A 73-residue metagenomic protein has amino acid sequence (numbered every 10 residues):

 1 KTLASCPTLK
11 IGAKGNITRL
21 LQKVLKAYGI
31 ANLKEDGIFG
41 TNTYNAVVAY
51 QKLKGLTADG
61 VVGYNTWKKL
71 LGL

Functional and structural regions predicted by a protein language model:
K1-G37: Acidic, Ser/Thr/Pro/Gly-enriched interdomain connector segments
T18-Q22, Y44, W67: Extracytoplasmic/secreted envelope proteins and their assembly/folding machinery, especially bacterial periplasmic
V24-Y28, L53, L73: Active-site catalytic microenvironments for nucleophilic, acid-base chemistry
A31-N32, K54-T57: Short loop/beta submotifs within extracellular cysteine-rich repeat domains
V47-Y50: Conserved hydrophobic/aromatic packing and binding residues within compact polymer-binding modules
A58-V61, K69, L73: Terminal recognition/anchoring or ligand-binding modules at protein termini
